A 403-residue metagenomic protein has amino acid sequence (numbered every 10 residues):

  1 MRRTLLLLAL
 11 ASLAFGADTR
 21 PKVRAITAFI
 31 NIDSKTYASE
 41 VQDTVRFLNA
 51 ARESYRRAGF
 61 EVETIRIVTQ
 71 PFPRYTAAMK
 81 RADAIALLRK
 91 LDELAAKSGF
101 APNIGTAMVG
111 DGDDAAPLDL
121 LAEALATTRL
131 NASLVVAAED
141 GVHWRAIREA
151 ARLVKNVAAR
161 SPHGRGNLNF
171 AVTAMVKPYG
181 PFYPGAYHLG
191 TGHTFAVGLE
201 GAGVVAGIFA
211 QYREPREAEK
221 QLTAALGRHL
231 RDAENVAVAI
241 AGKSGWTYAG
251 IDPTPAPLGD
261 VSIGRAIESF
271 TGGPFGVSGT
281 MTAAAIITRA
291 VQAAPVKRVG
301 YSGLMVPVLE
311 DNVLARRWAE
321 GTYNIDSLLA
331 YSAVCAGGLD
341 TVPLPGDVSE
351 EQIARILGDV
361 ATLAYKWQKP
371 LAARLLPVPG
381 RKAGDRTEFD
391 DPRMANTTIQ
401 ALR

Functional and structural regions predicted by a protein language model:
R2-L7: Sec-dependent signal peptide recognition, specifically the positively charged N-region followed immediately by
L8-G16: Hydrophobic h-region of N-terminal signal peptides that target proteins for export in Gram-negative bacteria
A17-R403: Anaerobic metallocofactor- and corrinoid-dependent redox/one-carbon enzyme cores, especially those from methanogenesis
